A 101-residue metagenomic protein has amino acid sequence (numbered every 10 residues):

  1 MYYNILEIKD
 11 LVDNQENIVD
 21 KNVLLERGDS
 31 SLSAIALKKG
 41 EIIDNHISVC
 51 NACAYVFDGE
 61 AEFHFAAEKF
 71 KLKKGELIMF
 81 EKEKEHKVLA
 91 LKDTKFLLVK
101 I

Functional and structural regions predicted by a protein language model:
M1-D29, H64: A short, N-terminal "cap"/entry segment at the start of jelly-roll beta-barrel domains of the cupin/DSBH fold
I18, S31-S48: Conserved short histidine dyad/triad with adjacent acidic residue
C50-E62: Glycine- and acidic-residue-biased ligand/ion/polar-headgroup-sensing regions
F57-D58, K73-K74, K92: A cytosolic small-molecule/anion-sensing beta-strand core signal
A67-K82: Short acidic-glycine-tyrosine-enriched beta hairpin
K82-I101: Ligand-binding loop in jelly-roll beta-barrel domains
